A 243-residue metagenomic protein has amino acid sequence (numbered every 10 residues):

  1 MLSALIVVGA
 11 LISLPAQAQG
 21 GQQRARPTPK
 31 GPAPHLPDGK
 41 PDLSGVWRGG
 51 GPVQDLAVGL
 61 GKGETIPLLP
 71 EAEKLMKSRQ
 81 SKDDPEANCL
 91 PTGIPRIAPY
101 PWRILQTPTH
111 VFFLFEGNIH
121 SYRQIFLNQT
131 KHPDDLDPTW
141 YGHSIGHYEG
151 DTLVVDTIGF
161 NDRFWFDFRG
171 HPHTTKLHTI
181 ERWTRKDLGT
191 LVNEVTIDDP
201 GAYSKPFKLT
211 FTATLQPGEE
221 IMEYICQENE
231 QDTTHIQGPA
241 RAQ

Functional and structural regions predicted by a protein language model:
S3, G9-Q243: PEST-like low-complexity, intrinsically disordered acidic/proline/serine-rich tracts that flank trafficking/processing
